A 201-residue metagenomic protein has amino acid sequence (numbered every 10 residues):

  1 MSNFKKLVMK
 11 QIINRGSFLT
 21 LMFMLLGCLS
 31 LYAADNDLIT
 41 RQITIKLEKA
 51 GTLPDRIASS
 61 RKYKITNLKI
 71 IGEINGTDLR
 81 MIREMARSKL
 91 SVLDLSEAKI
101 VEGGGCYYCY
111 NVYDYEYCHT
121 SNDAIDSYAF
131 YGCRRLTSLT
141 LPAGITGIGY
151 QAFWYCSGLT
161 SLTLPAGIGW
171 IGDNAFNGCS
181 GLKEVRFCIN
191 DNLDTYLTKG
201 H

Functional and structural regions predicted by a protein language model:
M1-V8, V92, S96: N-terminal amphipathic/basic-hydrophobic helices that include classical n-h-c signal peptides and signal-anchor
F4-T20: Bacterial N-terminal signal peptides that target proteins for export
S17-S30: Bacterial N-terminal signal peptides
L31-D35: Boundary at the C-terminal end of the N-terminal hydrophobic targeting segment
N36, T40, T44-K64: GGW-centered surface loops in extracellular recognition modules
T40-E48, T66-I74, L90-A124, R134-G147 (+2 more regions): Structural signature of tandem-repeat unit edges
G51-R61, T77-E84, N174, Y196-K199: Short, T/G/N/S-enriched strand-turn elements that build extracellular solenoid repeat scaffolds
D126-A129, G149-W154, G172-N177, H201: Consensus positions within tandem repeat domains that build extended binding/scaffold surfaces
